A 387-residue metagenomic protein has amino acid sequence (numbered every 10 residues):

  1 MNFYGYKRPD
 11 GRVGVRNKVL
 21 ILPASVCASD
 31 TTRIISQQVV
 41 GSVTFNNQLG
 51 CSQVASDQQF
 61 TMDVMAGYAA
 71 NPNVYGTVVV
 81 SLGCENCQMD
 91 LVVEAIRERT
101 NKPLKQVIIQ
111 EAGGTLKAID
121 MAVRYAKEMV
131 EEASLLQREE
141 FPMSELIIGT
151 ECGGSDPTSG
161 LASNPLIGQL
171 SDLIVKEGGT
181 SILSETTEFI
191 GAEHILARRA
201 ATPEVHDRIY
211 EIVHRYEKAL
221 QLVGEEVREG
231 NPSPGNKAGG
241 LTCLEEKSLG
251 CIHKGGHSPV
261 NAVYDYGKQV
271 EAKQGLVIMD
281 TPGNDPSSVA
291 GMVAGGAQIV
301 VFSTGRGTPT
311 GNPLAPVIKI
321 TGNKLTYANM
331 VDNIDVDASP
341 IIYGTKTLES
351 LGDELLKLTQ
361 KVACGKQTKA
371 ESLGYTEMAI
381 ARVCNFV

Functional and structural regions predicted by a protein language model:
M1-E151, S155-I299, S303-V387: Metallocofactor- and cofactor-centric catalytic cores in central/energy metabolism, strongly enriched
